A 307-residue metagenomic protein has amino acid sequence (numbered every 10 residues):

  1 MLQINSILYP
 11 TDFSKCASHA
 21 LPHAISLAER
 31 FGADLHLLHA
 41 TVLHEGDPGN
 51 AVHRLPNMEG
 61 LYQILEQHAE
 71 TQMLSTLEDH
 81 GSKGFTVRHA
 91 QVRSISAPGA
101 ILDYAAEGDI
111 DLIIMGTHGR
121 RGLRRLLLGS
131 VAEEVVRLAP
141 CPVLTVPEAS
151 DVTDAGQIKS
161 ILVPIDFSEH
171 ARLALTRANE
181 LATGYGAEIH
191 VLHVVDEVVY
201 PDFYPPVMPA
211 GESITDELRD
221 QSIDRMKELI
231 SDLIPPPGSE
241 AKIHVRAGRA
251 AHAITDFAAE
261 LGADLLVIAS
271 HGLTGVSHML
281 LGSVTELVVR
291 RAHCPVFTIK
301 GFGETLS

Functional and structural regions predicted by a protein language model:
M1-N57, K159-E212, R291, G301-L306: Small/aliphatic-rich secondary-structure junction motif
M1-Q3, C16, V42-E45, Q63 (+4 more regions): Structural beta-alpha unit
Q3-N5, C16, S26, R30 (+2 more regions): Gly/Ser-rich helix-loop-strand patches that form or flank binding pockets for ribonucleotide-derived cofactors
P56-T71, A210-D224: A short acidic, glycine-rich active-site loop that binds or catalyzes chemistry on phosphate/adenosine moieties
H68, V92-S96, H118, V195 (+3 more regions): Short beta->alpha linker loops
T86-R88, P142, E188, E240-K242 (+1 more regions): Conserved beta-strand segments of alpha/beta enzyme cores
A149-K159: Intrinsically disordered, low-complexity Ser/Thr-rich linker and spacer segments in cell-wall-related proteins
V199-E212, L218-L233: Flexible, substrate/cofactor-facing loop regions flanked by secondary structure within enzyme catalytic domains
